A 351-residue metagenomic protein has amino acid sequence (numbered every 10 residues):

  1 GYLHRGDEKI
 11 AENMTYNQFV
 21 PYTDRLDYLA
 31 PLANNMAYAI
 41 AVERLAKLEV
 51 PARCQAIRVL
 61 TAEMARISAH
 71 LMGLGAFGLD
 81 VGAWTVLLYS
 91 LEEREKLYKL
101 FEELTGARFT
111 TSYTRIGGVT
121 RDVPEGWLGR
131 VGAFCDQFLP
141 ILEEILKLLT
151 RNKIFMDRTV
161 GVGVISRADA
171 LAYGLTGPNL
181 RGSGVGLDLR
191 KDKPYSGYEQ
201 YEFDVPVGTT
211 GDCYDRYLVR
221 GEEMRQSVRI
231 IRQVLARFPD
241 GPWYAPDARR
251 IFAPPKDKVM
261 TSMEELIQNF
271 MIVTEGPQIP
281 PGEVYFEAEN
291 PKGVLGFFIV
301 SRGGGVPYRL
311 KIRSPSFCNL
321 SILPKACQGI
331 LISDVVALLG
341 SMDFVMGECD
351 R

Functional and structural regions predicted by a protein language model:
G1-R351: Metal/cofactor-centered catalytic core regions of large enzymes
